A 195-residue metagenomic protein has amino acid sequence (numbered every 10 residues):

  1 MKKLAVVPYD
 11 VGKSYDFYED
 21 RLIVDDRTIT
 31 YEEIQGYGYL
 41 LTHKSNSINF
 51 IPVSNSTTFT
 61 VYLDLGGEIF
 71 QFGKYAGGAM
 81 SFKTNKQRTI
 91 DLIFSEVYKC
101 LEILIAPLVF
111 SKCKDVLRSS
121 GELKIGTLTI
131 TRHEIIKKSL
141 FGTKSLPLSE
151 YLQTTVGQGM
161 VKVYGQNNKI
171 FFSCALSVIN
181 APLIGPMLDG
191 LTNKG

Functional and structural regions predicted by a protein language model:
M1-T28, V53-S145, L152, G157 (+2 more regions): N-terminal recruitment modules of adaptor/scaffold proteins
E32-Y37, Y151-T154: Structured surface patches comprising rigid loops and adjacent beta-strands/short helices at the edges of well-ordered
Q35, S45-N46: N-terminal leader and targeting sequences that precede the mature domain
Y39-K44, T155-M160: Short, conserved beta-turn/loop elements at beta-strand boundaries and strand-helix junctions
I48-P52: Intrinsically disordered, low-complexity Ser/Thr- and acidic-rich flexible linkers and loops, especially at boundaries
